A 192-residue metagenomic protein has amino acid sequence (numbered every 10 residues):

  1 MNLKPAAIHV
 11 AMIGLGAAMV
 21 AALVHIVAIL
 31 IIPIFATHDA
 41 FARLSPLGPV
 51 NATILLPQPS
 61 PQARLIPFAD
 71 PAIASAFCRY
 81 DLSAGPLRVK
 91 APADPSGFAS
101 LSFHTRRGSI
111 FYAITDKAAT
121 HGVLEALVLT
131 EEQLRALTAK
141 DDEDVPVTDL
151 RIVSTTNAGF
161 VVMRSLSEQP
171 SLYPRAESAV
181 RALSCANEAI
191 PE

Functional and structural regions predicted by a protein language model:
M1-E192: A compositional/structural signature for long, glycine/proline-rich flexible linkers and loops on extracytoplasmic
